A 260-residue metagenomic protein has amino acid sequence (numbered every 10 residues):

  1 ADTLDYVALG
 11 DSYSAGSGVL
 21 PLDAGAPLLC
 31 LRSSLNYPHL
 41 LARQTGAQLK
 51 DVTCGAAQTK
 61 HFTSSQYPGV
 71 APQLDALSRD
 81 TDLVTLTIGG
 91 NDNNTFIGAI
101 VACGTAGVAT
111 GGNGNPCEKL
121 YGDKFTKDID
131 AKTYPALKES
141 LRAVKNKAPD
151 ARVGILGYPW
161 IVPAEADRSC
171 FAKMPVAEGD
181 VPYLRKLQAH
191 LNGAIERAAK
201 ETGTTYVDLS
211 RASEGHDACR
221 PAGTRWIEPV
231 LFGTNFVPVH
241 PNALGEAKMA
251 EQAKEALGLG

Functional and structural regions predicted by a protein language model:
A1-V7, Q66-T85, L137-R152, K254: Short amphipathic alpha-helices and their capping/turn segments at secondary-structure boundaries
L4-L28, N93: Catalytic nucleophile-elbow at a beta strand-turn-alpha helix junction centered on a G-D-S/GDSL motif, marking
L9-S12, V52-A57, T87-G90, L156-W160 (+2 more regions): Active-site-proximal beta-strand/loop segments in catalytic clefts of secreted hydrolases
A15, G89-G104, G157-D167, R211-A218: Short, solvent-exposed beta-strand-terminating loops
V19-L22, I97-G114, A166-K173, A218-V230: Short, flexible, mixed-charge acidic loops at enzyme active sites
A24-D128, P135: Conserved SGNH/GDSL esterase-like catalytic core that processes O-acyl groups on lipids and polysaccharides
L83-L86, A109-K145, G154, Y158-Y206: Conserved N-terminal glycine/acidic-rich loop preference
P159-G260: Catalytic His-Asp segment of secreted/periplasmic serine-dependent ester chemistry enzymes
